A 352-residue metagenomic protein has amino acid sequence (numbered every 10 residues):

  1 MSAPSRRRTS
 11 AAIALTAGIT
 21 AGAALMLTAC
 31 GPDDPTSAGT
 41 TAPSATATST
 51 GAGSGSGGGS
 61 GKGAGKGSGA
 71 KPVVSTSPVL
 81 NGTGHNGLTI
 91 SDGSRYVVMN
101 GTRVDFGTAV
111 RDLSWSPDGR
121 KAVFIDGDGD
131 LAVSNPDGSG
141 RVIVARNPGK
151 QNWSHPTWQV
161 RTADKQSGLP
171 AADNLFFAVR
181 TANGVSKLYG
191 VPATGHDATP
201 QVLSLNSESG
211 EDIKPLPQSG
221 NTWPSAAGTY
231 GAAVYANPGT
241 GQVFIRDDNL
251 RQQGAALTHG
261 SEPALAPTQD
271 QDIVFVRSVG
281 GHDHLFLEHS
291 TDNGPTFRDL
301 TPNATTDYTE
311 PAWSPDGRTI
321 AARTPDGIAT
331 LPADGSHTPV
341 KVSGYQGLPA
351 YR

Functional and structural regions predicted by a protein language model:
S2-R352: Sequence signature of WD/YWTD-type beta-propeller architectures
